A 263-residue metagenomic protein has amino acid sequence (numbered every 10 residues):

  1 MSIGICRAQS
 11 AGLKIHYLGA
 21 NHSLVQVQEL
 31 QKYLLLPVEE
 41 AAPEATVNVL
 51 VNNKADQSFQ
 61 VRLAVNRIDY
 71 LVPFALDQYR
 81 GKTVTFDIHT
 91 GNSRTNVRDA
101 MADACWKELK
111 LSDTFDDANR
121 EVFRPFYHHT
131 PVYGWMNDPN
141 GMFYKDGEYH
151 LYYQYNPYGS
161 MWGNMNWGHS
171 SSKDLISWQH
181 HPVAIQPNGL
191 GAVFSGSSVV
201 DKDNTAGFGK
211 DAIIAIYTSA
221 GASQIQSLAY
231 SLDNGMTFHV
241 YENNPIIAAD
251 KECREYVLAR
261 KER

Functional and structural regions predicted by a protein language model:
M1-A11: Bacterial Sec-dependent N-terminal signal peptides
S10-R263: Beta-rich carbohydrate-recognition and catalytic domains
